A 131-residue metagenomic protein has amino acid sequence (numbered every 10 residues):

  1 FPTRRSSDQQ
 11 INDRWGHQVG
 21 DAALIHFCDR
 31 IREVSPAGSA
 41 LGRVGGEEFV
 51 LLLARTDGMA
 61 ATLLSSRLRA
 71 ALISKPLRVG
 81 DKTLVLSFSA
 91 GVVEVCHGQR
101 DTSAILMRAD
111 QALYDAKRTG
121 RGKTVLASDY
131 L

Functional and structural regions predicted by a protein language model:
F1-S6: Short, small-residue-biased leader/transition segments that mark boundaries at the very start of proteins
Q9-E33, G42-G46, V50-L51, G58-S66 (+2 more regions): Conserved long alpha-helical elements within nucleotide-processing catalytic cores of c-di-GMP signaling and class III
D13, L52-D57, I73, V95-C96 (+1 more regions): Residue-level recognition of strand-loop junctions within catalytic nucleotide-signaling folds
E33, A37, R55, A70 (+5 more regions): Conserved amphipathic alpha-helical interaction elements at protein-protein interfaces in regulatory, energy-coupling
A40-R43, L84: A short pre-motif secondary-structure segment
T62, G80, V95-L131: Catalytic-core segments of nucleotide cyclases and related cyclic-nucleotide turnover enzymes
L86-F88: PAS and PAS-like sensory/regulatory domains
